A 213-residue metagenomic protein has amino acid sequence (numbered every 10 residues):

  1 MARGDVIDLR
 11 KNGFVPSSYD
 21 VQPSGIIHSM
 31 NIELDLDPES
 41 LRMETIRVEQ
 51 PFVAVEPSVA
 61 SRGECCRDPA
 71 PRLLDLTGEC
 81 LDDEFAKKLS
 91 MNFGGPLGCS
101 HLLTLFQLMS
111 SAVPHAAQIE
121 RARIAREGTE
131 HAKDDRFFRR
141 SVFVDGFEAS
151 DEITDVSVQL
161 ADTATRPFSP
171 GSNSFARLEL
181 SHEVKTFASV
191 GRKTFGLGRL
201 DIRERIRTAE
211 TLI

Functional and structural regions predicted by a protein language model:
M1-V6: A short hydrophobic beta-strand element
I7-I213: Active-site- and interface-proximal helix/loop "cap" or "latch" segments in soluble metabolic and energy-transducing
